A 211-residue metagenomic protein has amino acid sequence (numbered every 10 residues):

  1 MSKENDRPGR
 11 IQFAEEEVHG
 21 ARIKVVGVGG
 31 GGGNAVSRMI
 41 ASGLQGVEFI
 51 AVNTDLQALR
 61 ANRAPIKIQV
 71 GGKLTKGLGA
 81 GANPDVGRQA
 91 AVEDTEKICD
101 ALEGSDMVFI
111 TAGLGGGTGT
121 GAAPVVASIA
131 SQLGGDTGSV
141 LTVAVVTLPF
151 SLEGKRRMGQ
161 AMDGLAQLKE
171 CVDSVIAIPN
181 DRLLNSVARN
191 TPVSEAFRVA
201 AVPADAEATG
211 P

Functional and structural regions predicted by a protein language model:
M1-P211: Tubulin/FtsZ superfamily GTPase core signature
